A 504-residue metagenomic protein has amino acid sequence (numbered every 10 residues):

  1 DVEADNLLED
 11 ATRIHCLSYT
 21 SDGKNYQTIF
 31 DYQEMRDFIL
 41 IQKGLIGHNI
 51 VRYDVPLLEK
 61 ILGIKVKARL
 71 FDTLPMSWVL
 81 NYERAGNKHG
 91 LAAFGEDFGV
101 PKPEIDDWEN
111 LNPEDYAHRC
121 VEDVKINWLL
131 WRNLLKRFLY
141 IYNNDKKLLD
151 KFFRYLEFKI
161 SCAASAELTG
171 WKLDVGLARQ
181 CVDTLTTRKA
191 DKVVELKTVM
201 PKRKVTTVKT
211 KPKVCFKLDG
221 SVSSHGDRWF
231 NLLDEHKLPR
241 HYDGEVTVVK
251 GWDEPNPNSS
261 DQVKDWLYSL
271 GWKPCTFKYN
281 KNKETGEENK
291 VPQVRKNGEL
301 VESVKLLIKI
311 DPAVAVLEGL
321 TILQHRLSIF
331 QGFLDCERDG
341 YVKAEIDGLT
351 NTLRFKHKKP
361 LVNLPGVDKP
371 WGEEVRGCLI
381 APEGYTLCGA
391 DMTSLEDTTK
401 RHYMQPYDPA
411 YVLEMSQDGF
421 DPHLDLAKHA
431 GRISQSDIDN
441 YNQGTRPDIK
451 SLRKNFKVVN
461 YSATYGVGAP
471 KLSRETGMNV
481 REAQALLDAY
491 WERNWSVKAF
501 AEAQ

Functional and structural regions predicted by a protein language model:
V2-E9, V51, M392-T399: Short acidic, Gly/Ser-rich segments with clustered Asp/Glu that frequently serve as metal-coordination loops in enzyme
E3, K102-I105, P113-E373, I380 (+5 more regions): Conserved "right-hand" nucleotidyltransferase catalytic core of DNA-directed polymerases
L8, T12-H15, Y19, G23-Y32 (+3 more regions): Active-site-proximal helix-loop-helix substrate-binding element of RNase H-like nuclease domains
T12-C16, E396-I433: Metal-dependent catalytic core segments for phosphate chemistry
I14-C16, K60-L62, S269-P274, K359-P365 (+1 more regions): Short secondary-structure boundary/capping segments
K65-A68, A190, W272-Y279, M404-Q417 (+1 more regions): Cytochrome P450 catalytic domain signature, combining two hallmark sequence patches
N440-R453: Short, Lys/Arg-enriched anionic-surface-contact patches
R453-Y465: Short, amphipathic alpha-helical "recognition" segments used to contact nucleic acids or chromatin
